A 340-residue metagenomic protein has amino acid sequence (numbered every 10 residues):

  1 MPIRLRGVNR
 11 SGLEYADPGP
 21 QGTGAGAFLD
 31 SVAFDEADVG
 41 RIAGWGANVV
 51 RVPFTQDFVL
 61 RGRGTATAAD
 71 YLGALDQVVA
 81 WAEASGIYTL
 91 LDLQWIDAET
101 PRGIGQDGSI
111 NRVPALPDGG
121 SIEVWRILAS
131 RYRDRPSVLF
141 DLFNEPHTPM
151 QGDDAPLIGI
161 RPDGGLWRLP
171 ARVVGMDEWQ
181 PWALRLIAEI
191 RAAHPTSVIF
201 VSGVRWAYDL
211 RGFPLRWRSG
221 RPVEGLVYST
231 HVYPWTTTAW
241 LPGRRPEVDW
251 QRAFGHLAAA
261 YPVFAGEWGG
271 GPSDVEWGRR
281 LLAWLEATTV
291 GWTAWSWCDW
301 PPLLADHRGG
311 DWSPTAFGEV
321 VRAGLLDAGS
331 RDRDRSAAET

Functional and structural regions predicted by a protein language model:
M1, E339-T340: Short, solvent-exposed mixed-charge patches
P2-L215: Active-site mouth of glycoside hydrolases
R4-S31, E36, V227-S229, P234-H256 (+1 more regions): Glycan-binding loop/region signatures in secreted carbohydrate-active enzymes
S11, P146, R205, Y233-P234 (+2 more regions): Short, solvent-exposed coil/turn elements at secondary-structure transition points
T67-L75, D118, R245-D249, E276-L281: Charged helix-capping and loop-helix junction motifs
D107-S109, I158, R216-G220, L281-A283 (+1 more regions): Short, hinge-like loop/turn segments at secondary-structure boundaries
M176-W277, A283-V290: Glycoside hydrolase catalytic-domain groove-lining segments
E247-E339: Substrate-binding cleft of secreted/luminal carbohydrate-active enzymes
